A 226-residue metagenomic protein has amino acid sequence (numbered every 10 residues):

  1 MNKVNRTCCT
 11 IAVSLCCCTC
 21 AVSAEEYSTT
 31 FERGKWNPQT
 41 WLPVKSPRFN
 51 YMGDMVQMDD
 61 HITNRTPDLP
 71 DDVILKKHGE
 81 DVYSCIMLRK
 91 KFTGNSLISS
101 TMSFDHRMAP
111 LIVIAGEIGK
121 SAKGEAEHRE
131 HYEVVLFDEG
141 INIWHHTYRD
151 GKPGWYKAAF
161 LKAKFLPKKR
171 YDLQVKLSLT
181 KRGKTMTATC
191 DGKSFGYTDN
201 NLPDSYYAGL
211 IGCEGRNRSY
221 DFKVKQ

Functional and structural regions predicted by a protein language model:
M1-I11: Bacterial N-terminal signal peptides that target proteins for export
T10-T19: Bacterial N-terminal signal peptides
F31, S100, L166-Y197: Carbohydrate-binding surfaces in secreted/extracellular proteins
N37-D72: Extracellular glycan-recognition surfaces and repeat-rich motifs
D68-Y148: Secretory/extracellular carbohydrate-interaction modules and structurally similar beta-sandwich "look-alikes"
S84-K90, A159-F165, G209: Beta-strand-rich interaction surfaces with strong enrichment in secreted/lumenal proteins
R149-Q174: Short, aromatic/His-centered strand-loop micro-motif at the edge of beta-sheets
Y197-D221: Flexible glycan-contacting loops in extracellular carbohydrate-active proteins
